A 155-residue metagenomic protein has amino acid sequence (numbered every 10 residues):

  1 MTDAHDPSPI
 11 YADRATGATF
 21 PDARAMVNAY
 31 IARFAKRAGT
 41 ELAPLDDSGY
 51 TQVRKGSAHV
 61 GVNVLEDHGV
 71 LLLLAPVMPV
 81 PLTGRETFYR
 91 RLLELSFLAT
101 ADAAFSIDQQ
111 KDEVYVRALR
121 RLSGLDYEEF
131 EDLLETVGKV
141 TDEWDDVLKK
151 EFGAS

Functional and structural regions predicted by a protein language model:
M1-G61, S106: Charge-rich, low-complexity N-terminal segments
M26-A29, T87, R91, D132-E143: Long, highly charged amphipathic alpha-helices
G49-T51, G69-L71, D112-V114: Hydrophobic residues embedded in beta-strands of well-ordered beta-sheets
R54-A58, A75-P79, A118-L122: Secondary-structure transition/turn motif
G61-P79: A short acidic-to-branched-hydrophobic micro-motif
G69-V70, P81-L82, S123-D126: A short local loop/turn or secondary-structure capping micro-motif enriched for an aromatic residue
L74-E113: Short, internal acidic amphipathic alpha-helical interface segments that mediate docking to partner proteins
T100-E135, K139-S155: Well-ordered alpha/beta subsegment
